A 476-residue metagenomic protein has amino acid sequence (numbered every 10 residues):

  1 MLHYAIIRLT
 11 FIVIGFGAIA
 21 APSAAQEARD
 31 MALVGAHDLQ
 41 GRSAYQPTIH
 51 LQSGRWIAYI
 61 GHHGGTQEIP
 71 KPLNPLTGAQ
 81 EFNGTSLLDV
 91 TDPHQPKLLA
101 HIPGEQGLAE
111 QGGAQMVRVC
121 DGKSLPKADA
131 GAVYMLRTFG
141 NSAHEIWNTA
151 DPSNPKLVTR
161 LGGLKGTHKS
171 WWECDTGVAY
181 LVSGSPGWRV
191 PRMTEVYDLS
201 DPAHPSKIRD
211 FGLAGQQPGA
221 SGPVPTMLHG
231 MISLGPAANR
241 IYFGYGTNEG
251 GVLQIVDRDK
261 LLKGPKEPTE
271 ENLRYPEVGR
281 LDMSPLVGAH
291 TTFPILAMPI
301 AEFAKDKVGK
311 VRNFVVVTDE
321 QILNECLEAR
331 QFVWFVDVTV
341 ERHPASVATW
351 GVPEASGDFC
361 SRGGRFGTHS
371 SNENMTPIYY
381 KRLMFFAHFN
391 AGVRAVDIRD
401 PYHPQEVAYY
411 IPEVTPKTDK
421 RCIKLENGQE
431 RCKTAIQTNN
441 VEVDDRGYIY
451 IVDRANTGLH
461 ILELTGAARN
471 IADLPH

Functional and structural regions predicted by a protein language model:
M1-L2: N-terminal hydrophobic targeting signals that begin at the initiator methionine
I6-A20: Bacterial N-terminal signal peptides
S23-H476: Feature marking well-ordered beta-strand scaffolds used for ligand recognition
